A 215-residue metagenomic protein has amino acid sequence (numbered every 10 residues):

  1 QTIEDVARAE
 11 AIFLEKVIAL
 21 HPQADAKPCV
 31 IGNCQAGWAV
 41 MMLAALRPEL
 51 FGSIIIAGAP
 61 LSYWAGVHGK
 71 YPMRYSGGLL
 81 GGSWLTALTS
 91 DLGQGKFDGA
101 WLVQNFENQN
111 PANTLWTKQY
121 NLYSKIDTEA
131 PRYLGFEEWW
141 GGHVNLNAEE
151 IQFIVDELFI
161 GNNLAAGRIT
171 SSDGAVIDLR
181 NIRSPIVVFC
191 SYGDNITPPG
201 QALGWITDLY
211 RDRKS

Functional and structural regions predicted by a protein language model:
R8-P28: Conserved acidic catalytic loop of the alpha/beta-hydrolase fold
A19, Q23-A26, V40-Q152: Alpha/beta-hydrolase-fold enzymes
V30-G32, A57, F189: Short beta-strand immediately N-terminal to the catalytic nucleophile in serine-hydrolase-like folds
I31-A36, V40: Gly/Ala-rich beta-loop-alpha elbow adjacent to hydrolase catalytic centers
W140-V176: Mobile cap/lid helix-loop segments that gate and shape the active-site cleft of serine hydrolases
I182, V188-C190, D194: Short beta-strand/loop motif that positions the catalytic acidic residue of the alpha/beta-hydrolase fold
I196-Q201: Conserved alpha/beta-hydrolase "acid-adjacent" motif
S215: Conserved small/polar residues in nucleotide/adenosyl-binding loops
